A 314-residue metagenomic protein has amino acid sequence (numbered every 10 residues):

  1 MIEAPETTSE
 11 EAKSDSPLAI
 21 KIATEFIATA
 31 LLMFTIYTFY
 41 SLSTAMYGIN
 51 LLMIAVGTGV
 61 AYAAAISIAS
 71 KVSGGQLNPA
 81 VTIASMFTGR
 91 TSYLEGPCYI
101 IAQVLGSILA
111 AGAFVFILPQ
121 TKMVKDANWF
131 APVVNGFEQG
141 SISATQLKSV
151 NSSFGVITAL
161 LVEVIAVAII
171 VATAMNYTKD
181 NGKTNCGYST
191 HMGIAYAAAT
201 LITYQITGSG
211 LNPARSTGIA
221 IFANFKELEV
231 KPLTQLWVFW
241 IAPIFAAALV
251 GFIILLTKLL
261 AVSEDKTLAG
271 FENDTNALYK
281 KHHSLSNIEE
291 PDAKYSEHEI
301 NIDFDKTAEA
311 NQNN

Functional and structural regions predicted by a protein language model:
M1-N314: Membrane-interface helix-loop junctions and terminal tails of multi-pass membrane proteins
